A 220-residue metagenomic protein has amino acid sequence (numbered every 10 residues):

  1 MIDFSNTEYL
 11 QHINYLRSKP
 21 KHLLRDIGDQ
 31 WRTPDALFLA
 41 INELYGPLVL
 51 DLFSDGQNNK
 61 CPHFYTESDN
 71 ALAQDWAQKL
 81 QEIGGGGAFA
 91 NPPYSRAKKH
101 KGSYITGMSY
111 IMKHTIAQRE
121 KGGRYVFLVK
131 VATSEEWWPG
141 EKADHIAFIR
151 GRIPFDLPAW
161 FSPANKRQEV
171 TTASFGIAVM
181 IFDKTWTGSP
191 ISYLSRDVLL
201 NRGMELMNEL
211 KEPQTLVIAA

Functional and structural regions predicted by a protein language model:
I2-A220: Class I S-adenosyl-L-methionine-dependent methyltransferase catalytic core
